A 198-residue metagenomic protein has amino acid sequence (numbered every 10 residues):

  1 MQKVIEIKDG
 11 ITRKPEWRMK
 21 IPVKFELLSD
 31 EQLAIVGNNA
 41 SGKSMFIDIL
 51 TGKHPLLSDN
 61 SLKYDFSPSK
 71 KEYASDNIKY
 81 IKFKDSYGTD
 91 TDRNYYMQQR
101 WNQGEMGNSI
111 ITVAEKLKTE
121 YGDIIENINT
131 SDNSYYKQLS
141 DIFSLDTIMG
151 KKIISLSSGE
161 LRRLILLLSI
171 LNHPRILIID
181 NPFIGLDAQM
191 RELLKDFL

Functional and structural regions predicted by a protein language model:
M1-E31, A40, H54-S58: A short, flexible loop at the N-terminus of ABC-type nucleotide-binding domains that lies
S44-I124: ABC ATPase nucleotide-binding domain signature region
S131-I148: Conserved ABC ATPase "signature" region
K152-L156: Conserved ABC ATPase signature
L166: Hydrophobic anchor residue at the start of the ABC signature
L177-N181: Catalytic Walker B motif of ABC-type/P-loop ATPase nucleotide-binding domains
A188-Q189: Helix N-cap at the start of a conserved alpha-helix in ABC-type nucleotide-binding domains
